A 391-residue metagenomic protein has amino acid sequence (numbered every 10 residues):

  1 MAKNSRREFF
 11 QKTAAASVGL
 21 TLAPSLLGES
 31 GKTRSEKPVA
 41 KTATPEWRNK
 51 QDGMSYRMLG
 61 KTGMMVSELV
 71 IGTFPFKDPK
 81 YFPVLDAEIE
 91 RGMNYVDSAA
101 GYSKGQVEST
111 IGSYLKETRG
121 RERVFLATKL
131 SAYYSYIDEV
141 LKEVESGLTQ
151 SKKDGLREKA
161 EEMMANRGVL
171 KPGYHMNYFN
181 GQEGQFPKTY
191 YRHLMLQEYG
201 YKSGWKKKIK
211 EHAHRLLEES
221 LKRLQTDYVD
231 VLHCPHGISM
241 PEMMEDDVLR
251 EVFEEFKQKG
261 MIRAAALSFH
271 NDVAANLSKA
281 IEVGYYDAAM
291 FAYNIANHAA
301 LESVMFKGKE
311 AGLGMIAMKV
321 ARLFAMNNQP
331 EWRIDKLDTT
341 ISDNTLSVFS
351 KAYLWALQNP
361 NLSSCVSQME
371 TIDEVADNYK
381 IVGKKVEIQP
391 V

Functional and structural regions predicted by a protein language model:
A2-G181: N-terminal binding-site loop/beta-alpha segment at the start of enzyme catalytic domains that lines or forms
F10-Q11, A16-L20, P24, K32 (+6 more regions): Structured C-terminal cap/extension of enzyme domains
L59, I71, V96, I111 (+7 more regions): Conserved, mostly hydrophobic/aromatic
V70-G72, N94-Y102, R263-L267, A288-F291 (+1 more regions): Short catalytic-loop micro-motif centered on adjacent basic/acidic residues
V70-K80, Y199-H212, D338-D343: Active-site mouth loops of central-metabolism enzymes
F74, G101, K129-Y133, C234-G237 (+4 more regions): Active-site beta-loop-alpha junctions enriched in small/polar residues
Q150-A288, S303, Q358: Glycine/proline-rich, positively charged, aromatic-decorated active-site loop/lid region on the catalytic face
Y293-A299: Active-site glycine- and acidic-residue-rich loops that bind and position anionic ligands or nucleotide-like cofactors
